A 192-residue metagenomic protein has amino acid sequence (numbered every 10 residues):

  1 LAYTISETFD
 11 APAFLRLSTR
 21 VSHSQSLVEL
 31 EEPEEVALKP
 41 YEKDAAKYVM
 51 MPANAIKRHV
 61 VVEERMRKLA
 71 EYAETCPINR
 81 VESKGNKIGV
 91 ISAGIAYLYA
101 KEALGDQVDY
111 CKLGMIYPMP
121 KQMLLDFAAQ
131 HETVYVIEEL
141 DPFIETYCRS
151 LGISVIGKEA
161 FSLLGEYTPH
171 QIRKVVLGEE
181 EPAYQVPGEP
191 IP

Functional and structural regions predicted by a protein language model:
L1-P192: Flexible, low-complexity linker and terminal segments
